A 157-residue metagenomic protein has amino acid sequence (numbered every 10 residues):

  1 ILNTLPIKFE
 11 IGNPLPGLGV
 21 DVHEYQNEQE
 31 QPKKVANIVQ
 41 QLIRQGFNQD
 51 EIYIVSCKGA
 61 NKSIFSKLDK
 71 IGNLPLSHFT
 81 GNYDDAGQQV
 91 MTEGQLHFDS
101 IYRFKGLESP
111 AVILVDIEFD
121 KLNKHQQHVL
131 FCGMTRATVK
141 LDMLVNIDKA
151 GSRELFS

Functional and structural regions predicted by a protein language model:
I1, L5-G17, D21, E28-S157: Core RecA-like ATPase module of SF1/SF2 helicases and allied nucleic-acid translocases
